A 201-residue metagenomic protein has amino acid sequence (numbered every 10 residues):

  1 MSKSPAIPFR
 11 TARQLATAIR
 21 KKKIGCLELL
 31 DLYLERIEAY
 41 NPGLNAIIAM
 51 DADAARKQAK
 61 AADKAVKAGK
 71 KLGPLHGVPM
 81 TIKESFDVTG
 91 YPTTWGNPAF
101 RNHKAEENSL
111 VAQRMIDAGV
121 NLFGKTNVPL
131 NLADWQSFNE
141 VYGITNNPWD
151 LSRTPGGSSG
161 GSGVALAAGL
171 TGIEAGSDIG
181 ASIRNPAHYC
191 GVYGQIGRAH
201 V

Functional and structural regions predicted by a protein language model:
M1-K57: An N-terminal boundary/leader segment
A52-L75, R101-A105, M115, W135-P155: Flexible, acidic active-site loops/lids enriched in D/E/S/T/G that coordinate Mg2+ and/or position polar
D63-F86, V120, K125-N127: Glycine-rich, aromatic-flanked loop segments that form ligand/cofactor-binding clefts across common enzyme folds
P74-V111: Enzymes and membrane/adaptor proteins characterized by extended Gly/Ser/Thr/Asp/Glu-rich, aromatic-dotted
E107-H200: Short glycine/serine-rich loop segments
